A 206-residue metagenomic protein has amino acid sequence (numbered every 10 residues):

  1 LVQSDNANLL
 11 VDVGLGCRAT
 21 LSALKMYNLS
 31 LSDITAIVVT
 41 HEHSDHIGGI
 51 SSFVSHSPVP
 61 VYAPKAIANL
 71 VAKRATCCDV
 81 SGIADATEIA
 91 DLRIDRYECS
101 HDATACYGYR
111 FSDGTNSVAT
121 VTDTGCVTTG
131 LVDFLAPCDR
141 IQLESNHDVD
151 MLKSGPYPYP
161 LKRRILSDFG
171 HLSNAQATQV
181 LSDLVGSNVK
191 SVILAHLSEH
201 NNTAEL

Functional and structural regions predicted by a protein language model:
L1-Y27, Y107-D123, R140: Conserved beta-strand hairpin/beta-sheet module of binuclear metal-dependent hydrolase folds, prominently
A7, S57-P60, G186-K190: A short helix->loop->beta-strand "cap" motif at the edges of active sites that frequently abuts
V11-G14, I34-E42, Y62-K65, A119-D123 (+2 more regions): Active-site neighborhood of phospho(di)ester-bond hydrolases with catalytic His/Asp-centered motifs
C17-A63: Active-site metal-binding motif and surrounding structural segment of the metallo-beta-lactamase
H43-I47, N69-L70, T104, V127-T129 (+2 more regions): Active-site environment of divalent metal-dependent phosphoester hydrolases
G48-S57, A72-R74, N202-L206: Metal-dependent catalytic neighborhoods of phosphoester/phosphodiester hydrolases
A63-N116: Metallo-beta-lactamase
T129-L206: Cap/insert and terminal regions of metallo-dependent hydrolase folds
